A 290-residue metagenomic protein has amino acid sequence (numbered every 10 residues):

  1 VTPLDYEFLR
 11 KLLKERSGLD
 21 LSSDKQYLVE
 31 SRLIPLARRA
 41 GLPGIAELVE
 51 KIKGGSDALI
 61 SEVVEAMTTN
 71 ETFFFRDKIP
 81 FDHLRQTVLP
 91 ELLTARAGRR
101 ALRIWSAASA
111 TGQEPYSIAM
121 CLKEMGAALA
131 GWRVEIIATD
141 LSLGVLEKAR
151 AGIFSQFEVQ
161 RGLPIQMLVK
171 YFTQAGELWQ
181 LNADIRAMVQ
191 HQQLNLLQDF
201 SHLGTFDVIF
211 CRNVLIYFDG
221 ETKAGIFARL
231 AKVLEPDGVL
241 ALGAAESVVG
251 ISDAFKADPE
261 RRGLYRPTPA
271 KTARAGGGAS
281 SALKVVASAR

Functional and structural regions predicted by a protein language model:
V1-W105: Conserved AdoMet
L84, I209, L234: Residue-level signal for inorganic ion chemistry
R100, W105-A107, E124, A279-S280 (+1 more regions): Replace "small metal-dependent catalytic modules" with "small catalytic or cofactor-binding modules
A107, A127-F210, V214-G225, S247-V249: Extended basic-aromatic, gly/pro-enriched interface segments that bind polyanionic ligands
T111-L129: Conserved SAM-binding loop of SAM-dependent methyltransferases across substrates and taxa, primarily the Class I
A224-P236: A short glycine-rich, Lys/Arg-flanked "PGG" loop and its adjoining helix->strand segment in the class I
P236-A244: Conserved beta-strand signature within the Rossmann-like core of class I S-adenosyl-L-methionine
I251-R290: Core SAM-dependent methyltransferase catalytic element
